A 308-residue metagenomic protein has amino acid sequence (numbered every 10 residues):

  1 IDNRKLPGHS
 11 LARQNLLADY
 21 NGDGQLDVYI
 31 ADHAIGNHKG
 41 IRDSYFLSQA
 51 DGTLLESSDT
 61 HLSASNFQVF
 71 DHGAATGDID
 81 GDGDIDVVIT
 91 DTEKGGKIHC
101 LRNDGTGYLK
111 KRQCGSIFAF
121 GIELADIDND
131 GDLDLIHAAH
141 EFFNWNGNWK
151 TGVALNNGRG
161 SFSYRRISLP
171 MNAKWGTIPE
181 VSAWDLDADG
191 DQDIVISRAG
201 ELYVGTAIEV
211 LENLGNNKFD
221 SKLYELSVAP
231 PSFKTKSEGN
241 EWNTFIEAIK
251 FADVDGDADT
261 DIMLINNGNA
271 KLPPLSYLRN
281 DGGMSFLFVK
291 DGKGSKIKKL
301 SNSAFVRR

Functional and structural regions predicted by a protein language model:
I1-S10, F46-V69, L101-I117, A154-G176 (+2 more regions): Blade-edge motifs of beta-propeller repeat domains
L11-G22, D71-G81, A119-N129, T177-A188 (+3 more regions): Beta-propeller blade termini
G22, A50-D51, G81, T92-G95 (+9 more regions): Short strand-connecting beta-turns/loops that link adjacent beta-strands
G24-I30, G83-I89, G131-H137, G190-I196 (+1 more regions): Glycine-aliphatic tripeptides that mark coil-to-beta-strand junctions in extracellular and membrane proteins
H33, V69-T76, T90-E93, I117-L124 (+2 more regions): Solenoidal tandem-repeat scaffolds enriched in leucines and small polar residues
A34-N37, E93-G95, E141-W145, G200-Y203 (+1 more regions): Short glycine/acidic-enriched loop and turn motifs that connect beta-strands
N37-H38, D43-S44, G96-I98, T151 (+2 more regions): Structural signal for beta-propeller blades
A138, A173-S182, S197-A199, T206 (+1 more regions): Beta-propeller domains
